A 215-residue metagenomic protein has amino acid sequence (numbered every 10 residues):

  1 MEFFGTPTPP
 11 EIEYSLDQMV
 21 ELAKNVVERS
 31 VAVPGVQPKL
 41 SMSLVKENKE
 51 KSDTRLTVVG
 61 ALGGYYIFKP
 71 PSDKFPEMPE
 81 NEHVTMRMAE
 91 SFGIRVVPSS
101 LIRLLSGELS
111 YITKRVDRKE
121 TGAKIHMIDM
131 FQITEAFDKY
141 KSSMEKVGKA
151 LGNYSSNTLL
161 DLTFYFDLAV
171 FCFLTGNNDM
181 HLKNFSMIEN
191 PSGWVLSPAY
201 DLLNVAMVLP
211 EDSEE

Functional and structural regions predicted by a protein language model:
M1-E215: Phosphate/dinucleotide-binding and metal-coordinating scaffold of catalytic cores in nucleotide-dependent enzymes
